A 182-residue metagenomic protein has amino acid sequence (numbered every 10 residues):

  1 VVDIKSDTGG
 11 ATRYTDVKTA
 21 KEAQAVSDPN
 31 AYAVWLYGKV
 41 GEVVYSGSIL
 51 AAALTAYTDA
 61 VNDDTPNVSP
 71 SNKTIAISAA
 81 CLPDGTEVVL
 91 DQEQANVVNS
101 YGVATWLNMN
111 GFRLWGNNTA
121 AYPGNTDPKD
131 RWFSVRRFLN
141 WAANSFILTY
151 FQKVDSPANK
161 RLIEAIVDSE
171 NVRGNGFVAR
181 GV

Functional and structural regions predicted by a protein language model:
V1-S71: Extracellular Cys-Trp
V1-V2, A142, V182: Generic structural hydrophobic/aromatic packing signal, biased to beta-strands
E22-V26, I147, F151, D155 (+2 more regions): Generic surface-pattern signal
S46-S169: Long, contiguous, structured domain-core segments that constitute the functional module of a protein
L162, I166-V182: C-terminal structured domain segments
